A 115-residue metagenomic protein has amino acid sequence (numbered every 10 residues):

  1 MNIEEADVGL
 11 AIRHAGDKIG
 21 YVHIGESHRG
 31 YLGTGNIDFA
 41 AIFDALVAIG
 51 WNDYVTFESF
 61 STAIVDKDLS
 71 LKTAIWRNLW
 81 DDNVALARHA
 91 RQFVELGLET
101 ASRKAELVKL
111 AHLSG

Functional and structural regions predicted by a protein language model:
M1-G115: Histidine-acidic metal/acid-base catalytic patches
